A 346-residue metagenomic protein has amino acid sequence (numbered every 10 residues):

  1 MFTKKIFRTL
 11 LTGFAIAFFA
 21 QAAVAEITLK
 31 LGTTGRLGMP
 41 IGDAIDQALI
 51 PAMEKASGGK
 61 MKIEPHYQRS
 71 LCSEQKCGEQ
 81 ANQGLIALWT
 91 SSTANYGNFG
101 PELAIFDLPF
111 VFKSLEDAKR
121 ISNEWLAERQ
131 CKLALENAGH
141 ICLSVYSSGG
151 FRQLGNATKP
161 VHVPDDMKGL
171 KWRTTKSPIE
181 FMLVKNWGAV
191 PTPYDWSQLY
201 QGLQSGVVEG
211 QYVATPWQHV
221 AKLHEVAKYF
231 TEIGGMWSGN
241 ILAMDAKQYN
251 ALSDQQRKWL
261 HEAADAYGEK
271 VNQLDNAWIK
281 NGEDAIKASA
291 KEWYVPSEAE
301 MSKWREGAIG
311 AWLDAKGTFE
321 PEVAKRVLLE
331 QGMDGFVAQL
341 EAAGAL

Functional and structural regions predicted by a protein language model:
M1, A25-E26: Absolute protein N-terminus
F2-L11: Bacterial N-terminal signal peptides that target proteins for export
I6-F7, A23, G32: Residue-level detector of intrinsically disordered/flexible regions characterized by low predicted structural confidence
T12-G13, A23: Cleavable N-terminal signal peptides
F18-A25: Sec/Tat signal peptide C-region and signal peptidase I cleavage site
E26-A118, L126, L133-L346: N-terminal secretory/targeting leader peptides
